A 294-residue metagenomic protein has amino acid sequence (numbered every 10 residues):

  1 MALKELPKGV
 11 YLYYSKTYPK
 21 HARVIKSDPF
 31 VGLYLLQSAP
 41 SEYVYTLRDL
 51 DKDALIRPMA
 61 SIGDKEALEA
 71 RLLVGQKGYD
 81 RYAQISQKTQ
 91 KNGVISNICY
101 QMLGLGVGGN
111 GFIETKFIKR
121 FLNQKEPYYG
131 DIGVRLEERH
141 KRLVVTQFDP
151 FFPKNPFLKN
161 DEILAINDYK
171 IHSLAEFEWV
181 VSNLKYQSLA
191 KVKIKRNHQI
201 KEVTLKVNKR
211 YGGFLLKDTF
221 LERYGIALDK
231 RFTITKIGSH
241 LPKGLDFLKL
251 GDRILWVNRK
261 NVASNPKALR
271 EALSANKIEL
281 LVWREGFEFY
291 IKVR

Functional and structural regions predicted by a protein language model:
M1-K4, Y11-Y13, Y34-Q37, I95 (+8 more regions): Terminal peptide-recognition signature
M1-L68, G78-T89, K170-L174: Conserved active-site neighborhood of the chymotrypsin/trypsin-like protease fold
A39-V44, E66-F112, E138-T146, D229-G238: Active-site region of chymotrypsin-like
L50-A54, S96-N97, F157-L158, L184 (+2 more regions): Short, well-ordered loop/turn sites that connect or cap secondary structure elements
T89-V94, Q147-E162, V180, G238-D252: PDZ/PDZ-like domain micro-motif
I98-Q147, K170-K217, F289: C-terminal cap/linker of serine protease catalytic domains
C99-G106, N155-S173, G244-N265: Conserved PDZ fold ligand-binding element
I166-K191, W256-W283: PDZ domains, with a preference for the canonical peptide-binding region formed by the helix
